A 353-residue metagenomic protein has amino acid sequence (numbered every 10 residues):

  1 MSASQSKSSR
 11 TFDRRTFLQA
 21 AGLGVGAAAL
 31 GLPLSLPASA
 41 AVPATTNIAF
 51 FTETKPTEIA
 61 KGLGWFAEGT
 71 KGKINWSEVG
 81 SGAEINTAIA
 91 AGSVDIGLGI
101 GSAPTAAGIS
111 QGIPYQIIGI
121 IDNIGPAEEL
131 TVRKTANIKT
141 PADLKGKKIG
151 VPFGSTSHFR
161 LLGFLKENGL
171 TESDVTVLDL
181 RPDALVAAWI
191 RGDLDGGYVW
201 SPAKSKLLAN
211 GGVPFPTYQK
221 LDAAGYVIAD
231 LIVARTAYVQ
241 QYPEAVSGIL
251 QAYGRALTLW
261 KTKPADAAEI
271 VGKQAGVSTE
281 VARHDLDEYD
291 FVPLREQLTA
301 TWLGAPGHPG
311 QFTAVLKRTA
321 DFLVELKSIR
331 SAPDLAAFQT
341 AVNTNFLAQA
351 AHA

Functional and structural regions predicted by a protein language model:
M1-T16, L23-L30: N-terminal secretory signal peptides
L30-P37: C-terminal segment of classical bacterial N-terminal signal peptides
A40-T171, T176-D179, D195-S201: Short, glycine-/small- and polar/acidic-enriched structural segments that line small-molecule recognition paths
T52, I118-A127, L208, T217-I228 (+1 more regions): Short Pro/Gly-enriched coil loops immediately N-terminal to beta-strands
T57, I124-L130, G212-V213, I228-I232 (+2 more regions): Small-molecule pocket liners
A103, A184-A275: Pocket-lining segment of extracytoplasmic ligand-binding domains
Q241-S328: Secondary-structure end/capping motifs
L316-A353: Conserved C-terminal helix/tail region of periplasmic/extracytoplasmic solute-binding proteins
